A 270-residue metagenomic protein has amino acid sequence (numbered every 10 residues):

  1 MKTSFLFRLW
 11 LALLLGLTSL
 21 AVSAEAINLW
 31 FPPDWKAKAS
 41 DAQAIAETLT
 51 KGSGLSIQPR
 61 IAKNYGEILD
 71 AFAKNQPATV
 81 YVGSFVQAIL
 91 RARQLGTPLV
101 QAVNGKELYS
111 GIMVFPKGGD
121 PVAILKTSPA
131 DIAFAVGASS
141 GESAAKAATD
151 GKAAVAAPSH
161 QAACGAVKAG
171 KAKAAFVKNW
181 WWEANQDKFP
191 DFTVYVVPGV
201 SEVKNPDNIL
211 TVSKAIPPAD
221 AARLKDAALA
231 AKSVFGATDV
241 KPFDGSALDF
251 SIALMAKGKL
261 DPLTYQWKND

Functional and structural regions predicted by a protein language model:
M1-L6: N-terminal secretory signal peptides that target proteins for export/translocation
R8-T18: Bacterial N-terminal signal peptides
A24-A88: Extracytoplasmic small-molecule ligand-binding "clamshell" domains of the periplasmic binding protein/Venus flytrap
E25-P32, N104-F115, F189-K232, T238-N269: Periplasmic-binding protein-like
N28-T48, F85, L108-G165, A169-A172 (+2 more regions): Bilobed "Venus flytrap"/periplasmic-binding protein-like clamshell domains and structurally analogous long
Q58-A62, V155-A157, Y195-P198: General small-molecule cofactor/ligand-binding pocket signal
A62, G66-K126, A138-S139: Acidic, polar ligand-binding/catalytic clefts
Y81-Q94, K168-A169, K173-V197, S201-E202: A ligand-binding cleft/hinge motif common to bilobed small-molecule-binding domains
